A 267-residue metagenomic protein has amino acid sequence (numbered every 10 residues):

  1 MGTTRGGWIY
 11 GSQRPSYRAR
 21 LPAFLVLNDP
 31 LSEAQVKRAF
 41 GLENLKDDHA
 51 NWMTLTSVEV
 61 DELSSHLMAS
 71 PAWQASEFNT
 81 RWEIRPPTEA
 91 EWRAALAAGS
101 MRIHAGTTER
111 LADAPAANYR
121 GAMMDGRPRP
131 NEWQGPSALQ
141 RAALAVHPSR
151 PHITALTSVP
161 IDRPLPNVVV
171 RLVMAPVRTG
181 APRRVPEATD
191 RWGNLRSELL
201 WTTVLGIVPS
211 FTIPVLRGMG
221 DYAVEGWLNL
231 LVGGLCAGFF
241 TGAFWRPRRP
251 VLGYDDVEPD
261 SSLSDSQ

Functional and structural regions predicted by a protein language model:
M1-E91, A95-A97, L156-Q267: Extended beta-strand/loop cores of jelly-roll/beta-sandwich
G2-T4, W8-I9, E43, T108 (+3 more regions): Compositionally biased, intrinsically disordered low-complexity regions
A95-P130, A223: An exposed tryptophan-centered "aromatic clamp" motif
D113-A114, N118-L156, D162, V168-V170 (+1 more regions): Alpha-helix capping/hinge segments and adjacent helical runs
